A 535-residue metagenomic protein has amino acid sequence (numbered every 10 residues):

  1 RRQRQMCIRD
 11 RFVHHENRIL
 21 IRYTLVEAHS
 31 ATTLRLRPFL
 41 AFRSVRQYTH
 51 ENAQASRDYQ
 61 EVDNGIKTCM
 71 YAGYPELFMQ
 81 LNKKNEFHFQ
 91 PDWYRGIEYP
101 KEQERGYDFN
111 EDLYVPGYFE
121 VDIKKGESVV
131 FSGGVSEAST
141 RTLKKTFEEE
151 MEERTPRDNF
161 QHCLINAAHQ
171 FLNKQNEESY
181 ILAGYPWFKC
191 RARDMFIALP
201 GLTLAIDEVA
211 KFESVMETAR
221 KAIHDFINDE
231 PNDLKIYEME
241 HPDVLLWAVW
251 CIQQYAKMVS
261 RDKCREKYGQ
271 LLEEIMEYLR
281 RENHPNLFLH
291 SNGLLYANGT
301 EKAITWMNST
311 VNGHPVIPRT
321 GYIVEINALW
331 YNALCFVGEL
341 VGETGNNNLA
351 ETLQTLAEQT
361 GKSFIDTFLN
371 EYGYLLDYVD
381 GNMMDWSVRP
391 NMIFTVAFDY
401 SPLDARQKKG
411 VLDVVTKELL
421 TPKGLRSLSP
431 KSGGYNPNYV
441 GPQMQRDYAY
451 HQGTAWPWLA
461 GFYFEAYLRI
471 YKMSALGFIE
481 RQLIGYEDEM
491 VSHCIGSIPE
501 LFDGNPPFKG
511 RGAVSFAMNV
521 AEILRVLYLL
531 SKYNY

Functional and structural regions predicted by a protein language model:
Q3-I8: Short, small-residue-biased leader/transition segments that mark boundaries at the very start of proteins
V13-R18, A28-K189, D262, E273-R281 (+2 more regions): Acidic/polar, glycine-enriched structural segments that form the non-catalytic walls/loops of the carbohydrate-binding
E27-A28, T49-N52, E61, M70 (+10 more regions): Aromatic-rich carbohydrate-recognition surfaces in CAZymes
F78-K83, F109-N110, Q161, W306-T320 (+5 more regions): Aromatic (Trp/Tyr) and acidic
G133-H169, I197-E217, A405-E418: Carboxylate/His-rich catalytic cores and anion/metal-binding grooves
R141, Y255-K267, F336-T352, R406 (+1 more regions): Inter-helical turn/loop segments and adjacent helix faces that build the functional surface of alpha-helical bundle
H162, R280, L287-H290, Y331-Y439 (+2 more regions): Catalytic cores of carbohydrate-active enzymes
H169-C190, N228-W247, C251, Y255 (+4 more regions): Carbohydrate-binding/catalytic loop surfaces
